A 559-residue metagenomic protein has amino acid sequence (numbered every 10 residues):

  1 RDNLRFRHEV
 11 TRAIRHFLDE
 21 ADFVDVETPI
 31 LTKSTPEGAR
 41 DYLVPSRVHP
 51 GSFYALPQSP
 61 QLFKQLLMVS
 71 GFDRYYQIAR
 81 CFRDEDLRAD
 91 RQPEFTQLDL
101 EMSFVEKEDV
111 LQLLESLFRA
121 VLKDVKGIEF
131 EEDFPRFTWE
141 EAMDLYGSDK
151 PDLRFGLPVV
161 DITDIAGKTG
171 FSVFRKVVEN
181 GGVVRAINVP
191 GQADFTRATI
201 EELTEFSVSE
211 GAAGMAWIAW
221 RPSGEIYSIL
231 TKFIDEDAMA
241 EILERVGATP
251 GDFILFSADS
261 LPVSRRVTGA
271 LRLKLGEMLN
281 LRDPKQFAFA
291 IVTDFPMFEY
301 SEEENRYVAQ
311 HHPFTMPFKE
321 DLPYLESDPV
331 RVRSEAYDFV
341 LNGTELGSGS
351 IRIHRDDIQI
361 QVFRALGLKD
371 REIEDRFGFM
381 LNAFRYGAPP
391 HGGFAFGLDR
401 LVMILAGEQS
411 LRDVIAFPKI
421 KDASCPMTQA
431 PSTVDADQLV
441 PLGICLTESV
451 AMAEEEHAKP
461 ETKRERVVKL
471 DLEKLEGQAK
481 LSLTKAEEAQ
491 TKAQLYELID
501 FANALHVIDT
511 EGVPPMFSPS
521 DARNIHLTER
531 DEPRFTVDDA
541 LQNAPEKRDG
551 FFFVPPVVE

Functional and structural regions predicted by a protein language model:
R1-P460: Class II aminoacyl-tRNA synthetase catalytic cores and aaRS-like
M452-E559: Domain-scale activation on soluble regions of proteins
